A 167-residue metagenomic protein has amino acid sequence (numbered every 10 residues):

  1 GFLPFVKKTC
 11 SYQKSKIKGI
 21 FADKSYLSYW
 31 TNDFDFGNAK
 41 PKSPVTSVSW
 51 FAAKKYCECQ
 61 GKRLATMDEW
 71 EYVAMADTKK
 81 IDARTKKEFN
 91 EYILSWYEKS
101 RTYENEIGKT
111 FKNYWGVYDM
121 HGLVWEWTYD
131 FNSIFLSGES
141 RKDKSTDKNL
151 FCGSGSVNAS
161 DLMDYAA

Functional and structural regions predicted by a protein language model:
G1-S15, Q60-K62, D77: Short capping motifs at secondary-structure boundaries
K8, K14, G19, E88-Y92: Intrinsic disorder/low-complexity segments enriched in polar/small residues
T9, I20, I134-G138: Compositionally biased, intrinsically disordered low-complexity segments
K14-T31: Core domains of carbohydrate- and sulfate-ester-processing enzymes
L27-A166: Functional-site microenvironments in short loops/helix caps that host divalent-cation chemistry
